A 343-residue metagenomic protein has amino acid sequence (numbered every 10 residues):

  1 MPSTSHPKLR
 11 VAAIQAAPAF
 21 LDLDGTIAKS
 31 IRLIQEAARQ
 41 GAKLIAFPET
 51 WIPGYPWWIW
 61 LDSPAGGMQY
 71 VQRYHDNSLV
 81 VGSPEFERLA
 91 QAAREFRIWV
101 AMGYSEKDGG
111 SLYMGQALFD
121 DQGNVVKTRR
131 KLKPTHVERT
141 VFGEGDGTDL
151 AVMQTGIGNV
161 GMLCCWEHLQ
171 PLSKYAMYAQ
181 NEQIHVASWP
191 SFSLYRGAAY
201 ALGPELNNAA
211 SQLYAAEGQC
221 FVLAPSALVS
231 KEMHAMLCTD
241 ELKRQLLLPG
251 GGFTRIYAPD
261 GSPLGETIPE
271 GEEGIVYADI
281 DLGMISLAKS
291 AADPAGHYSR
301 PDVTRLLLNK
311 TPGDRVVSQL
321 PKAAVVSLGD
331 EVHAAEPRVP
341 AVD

Functional and structural regions predicted by a protein language model:
M1-L44: N-terminal active-site segment of His-dependent metallophosphoesterases
K8-F20, G115, T128, V152 (+2 more regions): Active-site-proximal beta-strand elements of phosphoester/diester hydrolases
R10, A101, G115, D149 (+1 more regions): Conserved beta-strand and immediately adjacent loop positions that scaffold enzyme active sites
L23, Q35-D121, V125, S191-L213 (+1 more regions): Cys-nucleophile CN-hydrolase/nitrilase-fold catalytic domain and related Cys-dependent amidase chemistry that acts on
S78-V100, N159, C165-V276: CN hydrolase (nitrilase-like) catalytic-core segments centered on the catalytic cysteine and neighboring Lys/Glu
Q122, T128-R129, T267: Short hydrophobic alpha-helix segments
T135-M153, H168-L172: Active-site glycine-rich loop that binds ribose-phosphate moieties when present
F221, S226-D343: C-terminal beta-strand edge segments of enzyme domains
